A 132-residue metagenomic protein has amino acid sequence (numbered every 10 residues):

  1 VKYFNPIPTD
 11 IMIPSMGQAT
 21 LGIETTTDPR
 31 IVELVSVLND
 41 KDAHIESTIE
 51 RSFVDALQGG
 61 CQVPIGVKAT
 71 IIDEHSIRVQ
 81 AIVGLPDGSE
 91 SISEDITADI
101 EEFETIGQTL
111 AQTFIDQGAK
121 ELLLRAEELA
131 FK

Functional and structural regions predicted by a protein language model:
V1-K132: Small-molecule-sensing regulatory modules
